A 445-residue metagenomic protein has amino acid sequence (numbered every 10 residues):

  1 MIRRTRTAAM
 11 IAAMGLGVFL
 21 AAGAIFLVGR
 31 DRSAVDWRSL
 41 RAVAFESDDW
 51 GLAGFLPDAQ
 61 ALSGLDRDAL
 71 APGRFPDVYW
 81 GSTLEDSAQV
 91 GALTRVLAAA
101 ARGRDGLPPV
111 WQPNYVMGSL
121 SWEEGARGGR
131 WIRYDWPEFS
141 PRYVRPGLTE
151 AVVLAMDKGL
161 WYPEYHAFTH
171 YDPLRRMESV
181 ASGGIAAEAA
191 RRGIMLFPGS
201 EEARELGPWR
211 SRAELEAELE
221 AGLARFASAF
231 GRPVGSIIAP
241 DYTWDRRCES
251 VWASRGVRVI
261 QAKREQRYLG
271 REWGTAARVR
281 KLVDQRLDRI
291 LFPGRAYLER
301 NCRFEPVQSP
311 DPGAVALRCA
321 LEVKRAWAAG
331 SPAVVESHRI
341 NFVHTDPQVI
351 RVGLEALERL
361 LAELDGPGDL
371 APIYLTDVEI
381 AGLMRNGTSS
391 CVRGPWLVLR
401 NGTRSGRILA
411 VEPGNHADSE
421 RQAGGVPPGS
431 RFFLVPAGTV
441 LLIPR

Functional and structural regions predicted by a protein language model:
R4, N386-R445: C-terminal beta-sandwich/jelly-roll accessory domains of carbohydrate-active enzymes
M10-A24: Hydrophobic membrane-insertion alpha-helices, especially the h-region of bacterial N-terminal signal peptides
F26-V28, S254-A277, P332-R407: C-terminal domain-boundary segment and adjacent tail
R30-P173, A239-P240: Active-site beta->alpha N-cap acidic-glycine motif
V35, L40-R41, S47-W50, E220 (+3 more regions): Catalytic grooves of carbohydrate-active enzymes
P57-E85, G129-E138, S179-P208, T345-P347 (+2 more regions): A solvent-exposed, charged loop/short amphipathic helix patch at secondary-structure junctions
L107-P108, N114-T243, R247, Y268-L269 (+2 more regions): Metal-dependent polysaccharide deacetylase catalytic core of the NodB/CE4 family, i.e., the active-site-bearing domain
A253-Q308: His/Asp/Glu-enriched short active-site or ligand-binding loop at hydrolase and phosphoryl-transfer sites
